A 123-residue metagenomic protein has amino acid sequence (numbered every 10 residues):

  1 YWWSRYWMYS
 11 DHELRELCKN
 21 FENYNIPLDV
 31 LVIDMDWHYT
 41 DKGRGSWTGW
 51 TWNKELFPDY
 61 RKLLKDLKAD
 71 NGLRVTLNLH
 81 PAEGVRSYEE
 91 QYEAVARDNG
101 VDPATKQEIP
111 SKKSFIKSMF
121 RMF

Functional and structural regions predicted by a protein language model:
Y1-F123: Aromatic-lined carbohydrate-binding/catalytic grooves of carbohydrate-active enzymes
